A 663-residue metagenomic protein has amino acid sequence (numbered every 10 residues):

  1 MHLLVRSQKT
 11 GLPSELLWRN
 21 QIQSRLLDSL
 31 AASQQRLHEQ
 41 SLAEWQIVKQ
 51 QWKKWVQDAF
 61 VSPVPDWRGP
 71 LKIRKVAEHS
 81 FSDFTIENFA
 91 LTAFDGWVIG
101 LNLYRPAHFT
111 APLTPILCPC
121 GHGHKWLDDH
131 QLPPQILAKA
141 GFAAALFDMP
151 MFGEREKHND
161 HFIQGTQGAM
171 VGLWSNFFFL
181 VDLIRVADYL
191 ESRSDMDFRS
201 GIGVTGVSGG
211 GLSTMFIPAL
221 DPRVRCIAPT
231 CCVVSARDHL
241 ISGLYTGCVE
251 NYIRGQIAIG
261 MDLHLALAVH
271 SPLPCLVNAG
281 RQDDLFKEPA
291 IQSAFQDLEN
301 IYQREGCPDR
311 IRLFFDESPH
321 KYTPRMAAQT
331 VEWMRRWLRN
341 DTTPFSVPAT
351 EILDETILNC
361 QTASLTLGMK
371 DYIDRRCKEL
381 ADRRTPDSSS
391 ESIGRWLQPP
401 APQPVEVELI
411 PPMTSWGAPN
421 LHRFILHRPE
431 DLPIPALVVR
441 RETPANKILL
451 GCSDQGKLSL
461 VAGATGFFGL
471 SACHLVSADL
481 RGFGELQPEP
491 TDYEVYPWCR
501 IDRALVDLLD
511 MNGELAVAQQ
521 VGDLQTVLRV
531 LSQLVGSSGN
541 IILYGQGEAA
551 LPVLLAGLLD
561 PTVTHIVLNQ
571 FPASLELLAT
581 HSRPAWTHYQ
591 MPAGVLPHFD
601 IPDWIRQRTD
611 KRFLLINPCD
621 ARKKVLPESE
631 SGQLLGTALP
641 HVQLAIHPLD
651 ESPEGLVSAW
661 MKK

Functional and structural regions predicted by a protein language model:
M1-V98, S271-L273, N278-P435, V439-L449 (+8 more regions): Alpha/beta-hydrolase-fold serine-hydrolase catalytic core, especially in secreted/extracellular enzymes
S41, M149-G153, K157-Q164, W174 (+13 more regions): Aromatic-lined carbohydrate-binding surfaces of glycoside hydrolases
F84-P115, C120, F152: Well-ordered mid-protein domain cores that form the structural environment of catalytic cofactors
Y104, F147, T205-V207, L212 (+11 more regions): Generic beta-strand/beta-sheet core signal
T110-S192, R199, S235-Y245, N251 (+3 more regions): Cap/lid segment of the alpha/beta-hydrolase catalytic domain
H124-L132, Q167-V181, V204-M215, I253-A266 (+5 more regions): Alpha-helix capping and helix-loop boundary segments enriched in small/acidic/polar residues
G153-V171, V181, T230, A236-Y245 (+7 more regions): Primarily the internal scaffold of c-type cytochrome electron-transfer domains, especially repeated/multiheme c-type
D188-I259, V527-H598, D603-Q607: Primarily recognizes the serine-hydrolase "nucleophile elbow" in alpha/beta-hydrolase and SGNH/GDSL folds
